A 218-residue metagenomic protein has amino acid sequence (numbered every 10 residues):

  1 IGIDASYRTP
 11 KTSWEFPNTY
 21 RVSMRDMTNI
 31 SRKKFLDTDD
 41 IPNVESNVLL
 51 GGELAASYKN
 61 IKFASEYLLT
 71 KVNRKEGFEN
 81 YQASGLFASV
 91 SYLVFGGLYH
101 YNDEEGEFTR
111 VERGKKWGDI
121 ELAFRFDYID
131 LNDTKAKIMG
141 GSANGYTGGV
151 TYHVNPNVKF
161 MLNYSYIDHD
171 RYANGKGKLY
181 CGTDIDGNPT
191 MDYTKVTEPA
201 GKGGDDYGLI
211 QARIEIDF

Functional and structural regions predicted by a protein language model:
A5, W14-F218: Outer-membrane beta-barrel pore domains
R8-P10: Central/C-terminal regulatory/activation regions of fungal transcription factors
